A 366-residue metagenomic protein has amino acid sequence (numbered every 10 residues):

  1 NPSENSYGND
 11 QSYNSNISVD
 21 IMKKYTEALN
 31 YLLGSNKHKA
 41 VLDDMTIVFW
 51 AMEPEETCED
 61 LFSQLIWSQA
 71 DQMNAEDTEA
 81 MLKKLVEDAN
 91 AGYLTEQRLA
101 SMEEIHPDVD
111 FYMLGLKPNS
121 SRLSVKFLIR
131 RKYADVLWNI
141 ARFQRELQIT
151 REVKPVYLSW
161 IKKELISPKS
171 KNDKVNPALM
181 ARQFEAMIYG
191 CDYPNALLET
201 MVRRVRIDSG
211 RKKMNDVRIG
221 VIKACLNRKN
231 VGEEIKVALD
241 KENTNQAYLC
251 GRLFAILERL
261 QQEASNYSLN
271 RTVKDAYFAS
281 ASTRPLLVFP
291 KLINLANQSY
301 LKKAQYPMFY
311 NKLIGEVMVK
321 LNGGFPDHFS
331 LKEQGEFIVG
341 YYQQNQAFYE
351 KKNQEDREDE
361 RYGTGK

Functional and structural regions predicted by a protein language model:
N1-K366: Extended alpha-helical scaffolding segments
